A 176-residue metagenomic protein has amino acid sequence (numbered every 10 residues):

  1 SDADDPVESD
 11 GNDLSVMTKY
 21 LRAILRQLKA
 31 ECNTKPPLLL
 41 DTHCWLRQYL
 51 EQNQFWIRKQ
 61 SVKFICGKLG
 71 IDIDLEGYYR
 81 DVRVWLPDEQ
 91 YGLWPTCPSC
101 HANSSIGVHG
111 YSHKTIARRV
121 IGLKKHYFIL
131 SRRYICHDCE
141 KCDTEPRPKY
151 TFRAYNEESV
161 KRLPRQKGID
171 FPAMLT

Functional and structural regions predicted by a protein language model:
S1-T96: N-terminal alpha-helical interaction blocks
Q90, S99-H101, I129: A generic structural signal for short, non-catalytic loop/turn and secondary-structure boundary residues
W94-H101, C136-C139: Short cysteine-rich clusters marking metal-coordination/redox-active sites
S105-T176: DNA- and nucleic-acid-binding/regulatory domain cores of transcription factors and nucleic-acid enzymes
